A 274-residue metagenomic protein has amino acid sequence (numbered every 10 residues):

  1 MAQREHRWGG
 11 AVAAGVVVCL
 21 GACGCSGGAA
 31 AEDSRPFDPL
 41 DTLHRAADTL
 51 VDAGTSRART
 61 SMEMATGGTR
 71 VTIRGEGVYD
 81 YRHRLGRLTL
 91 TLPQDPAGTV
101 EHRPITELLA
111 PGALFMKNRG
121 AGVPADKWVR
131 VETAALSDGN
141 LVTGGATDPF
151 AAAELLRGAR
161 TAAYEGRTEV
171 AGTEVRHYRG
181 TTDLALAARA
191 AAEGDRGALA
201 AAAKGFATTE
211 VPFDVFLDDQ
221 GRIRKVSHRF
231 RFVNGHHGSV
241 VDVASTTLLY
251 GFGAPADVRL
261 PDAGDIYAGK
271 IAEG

Functional and structural regions predicted by a protein language model:
M1-G15: Bacterial N-terminal signal peptides that target proteins for export
A2-H6, G21-G274: Subset-of-secretome marker
A13-C23: Bacterial N-terminal signal peptides
